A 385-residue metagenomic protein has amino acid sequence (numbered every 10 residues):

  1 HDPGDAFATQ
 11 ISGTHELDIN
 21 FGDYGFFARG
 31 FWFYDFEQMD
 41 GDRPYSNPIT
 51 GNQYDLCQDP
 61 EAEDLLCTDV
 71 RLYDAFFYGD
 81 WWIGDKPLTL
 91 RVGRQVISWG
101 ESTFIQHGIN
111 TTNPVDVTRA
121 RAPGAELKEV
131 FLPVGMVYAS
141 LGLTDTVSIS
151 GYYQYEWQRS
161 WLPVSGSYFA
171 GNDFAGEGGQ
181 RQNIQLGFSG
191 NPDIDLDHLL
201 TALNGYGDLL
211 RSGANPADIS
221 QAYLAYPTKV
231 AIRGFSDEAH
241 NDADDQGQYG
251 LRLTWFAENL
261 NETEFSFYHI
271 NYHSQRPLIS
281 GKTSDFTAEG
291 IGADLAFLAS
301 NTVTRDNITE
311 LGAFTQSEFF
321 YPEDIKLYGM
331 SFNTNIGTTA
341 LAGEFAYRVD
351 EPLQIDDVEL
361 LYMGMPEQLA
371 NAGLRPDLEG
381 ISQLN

Functional and structural regions predicted by a protein language model:
H1, M39-E61, N113-A122, S167-F235 (+2 more regions): Solvent-exposed loop segments that connect transmembrane elements
D2-D5, E63-C67, G124-E126, E238-D242 (+1 more regions): Outer-membrane beta-barrel domain signature
D5-G13, T68-Y73, F131-G135, D245-Y249 (+2 more regions): Residues that define the transmembrane beta-barrel architecture of outer-membrane proteins
G13-I19, A28, D74-G79, M136-L141 (+5 more regions): Residues on the lipid-exposed face of transmembrane beta-strands in outer-membrane beta-barrel proteins
F21-Y24, W82-D85, L132, T144-T146 (+4 more regions): Outer-membrane beta-barrel channels and translocator barrels
G25-F27, F31-F36, D42-Q182: Outer membrane beta-barrel
E126-P277, M330: Aromatic- and glycine-enriched pocket-lining scaffold segments that form the walls of small-molecule binding clefts
A243-G250, T254-E359, Q368: Beta-propeller domains
